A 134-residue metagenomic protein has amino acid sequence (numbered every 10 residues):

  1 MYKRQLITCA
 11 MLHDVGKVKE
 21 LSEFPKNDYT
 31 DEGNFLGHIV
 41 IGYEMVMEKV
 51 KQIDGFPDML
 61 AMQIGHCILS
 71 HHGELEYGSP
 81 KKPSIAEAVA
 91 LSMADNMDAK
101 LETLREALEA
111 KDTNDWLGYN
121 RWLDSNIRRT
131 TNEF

Functional and structural regions predicted by a protein language model:
K3-A110: Divalent metal-dependent catalytic cores for phosphoryl transfer on phosphate-bearing substrates
D112-N114: C-terminal functional modules
L117-F134: Terminal helices and disordered tails flanking the catalytic cores of nucleotide-processing hydrolases
